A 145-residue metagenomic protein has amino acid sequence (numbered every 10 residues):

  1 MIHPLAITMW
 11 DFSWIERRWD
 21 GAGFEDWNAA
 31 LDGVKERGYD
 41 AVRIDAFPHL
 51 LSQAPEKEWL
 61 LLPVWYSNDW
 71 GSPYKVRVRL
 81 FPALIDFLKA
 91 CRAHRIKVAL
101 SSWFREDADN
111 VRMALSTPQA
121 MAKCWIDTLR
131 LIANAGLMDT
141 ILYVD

Functional and structural regions predicted by a protein language model:
I2-D145: Active-site mouth of glycoside hydrolases
